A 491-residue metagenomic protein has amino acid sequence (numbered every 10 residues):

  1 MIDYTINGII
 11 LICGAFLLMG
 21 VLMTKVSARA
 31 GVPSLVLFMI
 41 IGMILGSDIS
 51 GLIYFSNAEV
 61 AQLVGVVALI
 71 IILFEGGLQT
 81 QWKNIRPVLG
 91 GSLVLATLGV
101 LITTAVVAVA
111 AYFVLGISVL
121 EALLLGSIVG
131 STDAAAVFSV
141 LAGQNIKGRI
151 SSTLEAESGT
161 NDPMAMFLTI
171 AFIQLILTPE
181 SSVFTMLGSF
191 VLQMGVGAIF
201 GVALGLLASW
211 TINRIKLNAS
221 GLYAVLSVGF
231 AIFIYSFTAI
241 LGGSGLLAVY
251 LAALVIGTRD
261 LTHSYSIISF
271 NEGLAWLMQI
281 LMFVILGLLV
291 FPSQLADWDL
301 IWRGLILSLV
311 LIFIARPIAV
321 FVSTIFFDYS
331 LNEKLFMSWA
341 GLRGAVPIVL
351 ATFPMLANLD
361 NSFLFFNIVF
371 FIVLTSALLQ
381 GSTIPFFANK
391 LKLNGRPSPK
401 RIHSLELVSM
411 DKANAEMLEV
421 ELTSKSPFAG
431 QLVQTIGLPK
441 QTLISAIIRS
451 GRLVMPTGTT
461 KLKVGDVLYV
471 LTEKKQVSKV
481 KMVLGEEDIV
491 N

Functional and structural regions predicted by a protein language model:
M1-P399, D411, K479: Transmembrane helical cores of multi-pass secondary ion antiporters/exchangers
V94, E419, Y469: Short aromatic/hydrophobic contact patches that present stacked aromatics for nucleic-acid/ligand binding
G143, P354-M355, K392, I436-G437 (+2 more regions): Short, solvent-exposed amphipathic alpha-helical segments in soluble enzyme and RNA/protein-processing domains
R396-M417, V490-N491: Long, charged amphipathic helices and adjacent flexible linkers at domain junctions
M417-T423: A short glycine-rich, His/Asp/Glu-containing loop-to-beta-strand
T423-K475: Cytosolic Rossmann-like ligand/nucleotide-binding regulatory domains
T460, V480-N491: Short, compositionally biased
